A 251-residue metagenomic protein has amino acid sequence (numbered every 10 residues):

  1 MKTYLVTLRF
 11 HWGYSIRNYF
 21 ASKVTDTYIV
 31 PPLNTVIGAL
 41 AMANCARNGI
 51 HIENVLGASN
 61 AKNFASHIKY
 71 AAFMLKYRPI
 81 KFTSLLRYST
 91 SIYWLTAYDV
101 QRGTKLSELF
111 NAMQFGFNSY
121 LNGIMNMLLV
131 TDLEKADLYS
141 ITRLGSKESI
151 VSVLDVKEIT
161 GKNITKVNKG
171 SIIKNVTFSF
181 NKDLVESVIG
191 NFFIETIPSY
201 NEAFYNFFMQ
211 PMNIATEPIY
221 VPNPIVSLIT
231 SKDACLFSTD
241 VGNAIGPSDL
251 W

Functional and structural regions predicted by a protein language model:
K2-N54: N-terminal ordered "arm"
S22-I29, G57-N60, R87-W94: Structural preference for beta-rich elements and adjacent junctions enriched in aromatics
H51-S66: Short, glycine/acidic-rich hinge or "gate" loops at secondary-structure transitions that mediate conformational
N63-W251: Internal, well-folded beta-alpha domain core
